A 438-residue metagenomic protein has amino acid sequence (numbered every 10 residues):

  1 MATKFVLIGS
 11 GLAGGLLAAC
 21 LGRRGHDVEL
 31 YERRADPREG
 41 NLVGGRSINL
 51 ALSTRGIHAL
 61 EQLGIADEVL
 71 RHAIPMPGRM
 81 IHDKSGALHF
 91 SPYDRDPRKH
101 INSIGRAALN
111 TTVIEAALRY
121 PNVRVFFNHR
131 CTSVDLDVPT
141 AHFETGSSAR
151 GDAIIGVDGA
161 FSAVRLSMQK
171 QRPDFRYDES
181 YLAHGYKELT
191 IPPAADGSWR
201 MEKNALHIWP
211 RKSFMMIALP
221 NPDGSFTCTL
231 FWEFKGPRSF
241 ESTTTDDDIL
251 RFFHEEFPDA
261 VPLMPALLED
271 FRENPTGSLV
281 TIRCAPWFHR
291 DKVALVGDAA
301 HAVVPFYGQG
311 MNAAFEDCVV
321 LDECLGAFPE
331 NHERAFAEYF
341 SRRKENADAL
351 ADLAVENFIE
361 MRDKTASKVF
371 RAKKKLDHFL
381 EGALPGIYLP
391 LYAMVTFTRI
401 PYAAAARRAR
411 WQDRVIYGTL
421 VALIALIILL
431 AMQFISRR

Functional and structural regions predicted by a protein language model:
M1-A13: Beta1/beta-strand and adjacent pyrophosphate-binding region of the FAD-binding site in flavoprotein oxidoreductases
S10-A19, R23, I155-G156, L189 (+1 more regions): Conserved mid-domain beta->alpha element of the FAD-binding
A13, D36, F161: Conserved Rossmann-like nucleotide-cofactor binding loop
G22-G45: Glycine-rich FAD pyrophosphate-binding loop
G40-A116: Active-site-adjacent segment of FAD-dependent monooxygenases/related oxidoreductases
E115, Y120, H129-L279, R283-H289: Conserved FAD-binding catalytic core of PHBH/FMO-like flavoproteins
E323-R438: C-terminal helical "tail/cap" subdomain of flavin- and related membrane-associated enzymes
